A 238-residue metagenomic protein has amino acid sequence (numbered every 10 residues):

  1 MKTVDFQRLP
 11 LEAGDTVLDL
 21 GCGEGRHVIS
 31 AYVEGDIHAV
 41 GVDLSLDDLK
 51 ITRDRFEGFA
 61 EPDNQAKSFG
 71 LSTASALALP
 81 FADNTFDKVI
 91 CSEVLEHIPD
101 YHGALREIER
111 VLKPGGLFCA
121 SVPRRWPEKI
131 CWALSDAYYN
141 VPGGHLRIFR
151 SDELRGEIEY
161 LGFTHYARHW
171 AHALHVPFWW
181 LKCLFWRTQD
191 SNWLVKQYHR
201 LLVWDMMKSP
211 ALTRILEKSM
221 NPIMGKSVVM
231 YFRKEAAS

Functional and structural regions predicted by a protein language model:
M1-A82, K88-S92, H102-L105, N192 (+4 more regions): Conserved N-terminal segment of class I S-adenosyl-L-methionine
S92-L95, S121: Residues lining the SAM
H102-L117: A short glycine-rich, Lys/Arg-flanked "PGG" loop and its adjoining helix->strand segment in the class I
S121-V122, A171: Alpha/beta-hydrolase-fold catalytic nucleophile elbow
P123-R147, R155-E157: Short, glycine-/aromatic-enriched active-site segment of Class I SAM-dependent methyltransferases
D152-H169: A SAM-dependent methyltransferase catalytic signature shared across enzymes that methylate proteins
A167-V203, K226-S227: Conserved catalytic loop of SAM-dependent methyltransferase domains
